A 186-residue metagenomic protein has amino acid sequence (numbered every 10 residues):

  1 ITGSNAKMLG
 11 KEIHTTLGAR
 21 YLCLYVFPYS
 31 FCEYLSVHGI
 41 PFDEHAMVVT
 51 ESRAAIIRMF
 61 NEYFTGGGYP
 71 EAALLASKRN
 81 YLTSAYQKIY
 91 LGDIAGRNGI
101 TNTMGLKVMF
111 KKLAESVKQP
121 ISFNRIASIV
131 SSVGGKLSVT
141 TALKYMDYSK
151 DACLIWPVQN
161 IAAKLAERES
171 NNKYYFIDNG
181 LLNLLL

Functional and structural regions predicted by a protein language model:
I1: Conserved Walker B catalytic segment
S4-A6, G10-P120: Interdomain motor-coupling "hinge/lid" segment immediately C-terminal to the ATP-binding subdomain of NTP-driven enzymes
A73-L186: Accessory nucleic acid-recognition modules appended to NTPase machines
